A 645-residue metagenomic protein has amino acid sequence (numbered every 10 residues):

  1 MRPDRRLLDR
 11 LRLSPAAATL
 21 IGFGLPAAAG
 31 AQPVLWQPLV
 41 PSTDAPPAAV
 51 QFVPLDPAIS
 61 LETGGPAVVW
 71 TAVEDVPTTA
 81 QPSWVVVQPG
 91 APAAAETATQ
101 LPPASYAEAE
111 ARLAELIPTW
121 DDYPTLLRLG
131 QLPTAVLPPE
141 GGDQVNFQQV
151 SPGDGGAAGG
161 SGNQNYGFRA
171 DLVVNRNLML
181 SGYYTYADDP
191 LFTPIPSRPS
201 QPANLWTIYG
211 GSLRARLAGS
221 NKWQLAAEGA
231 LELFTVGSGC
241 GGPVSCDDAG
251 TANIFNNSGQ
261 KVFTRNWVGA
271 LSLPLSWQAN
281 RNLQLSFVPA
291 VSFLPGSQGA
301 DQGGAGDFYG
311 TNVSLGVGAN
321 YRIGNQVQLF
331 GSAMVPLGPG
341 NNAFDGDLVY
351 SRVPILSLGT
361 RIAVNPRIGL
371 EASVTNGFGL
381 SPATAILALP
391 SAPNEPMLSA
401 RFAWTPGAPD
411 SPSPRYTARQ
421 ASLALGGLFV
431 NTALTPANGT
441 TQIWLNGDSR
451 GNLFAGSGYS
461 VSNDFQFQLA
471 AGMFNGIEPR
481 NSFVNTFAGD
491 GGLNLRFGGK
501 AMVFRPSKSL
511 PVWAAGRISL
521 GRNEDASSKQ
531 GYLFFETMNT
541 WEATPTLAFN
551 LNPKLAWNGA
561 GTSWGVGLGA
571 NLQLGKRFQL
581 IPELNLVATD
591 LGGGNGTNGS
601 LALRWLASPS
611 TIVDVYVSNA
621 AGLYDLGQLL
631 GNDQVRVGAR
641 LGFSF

Functional and structural regions predicted by a protein language model:
M1-L11: N-terminal secretory signal peptides that target proteins for export/translocation
R12-P26: Bacterial N-terminal signal peptides
V34-P46: Short N-terminal segments immediately surrounding and downstream of signal-peptide cleavage
Q37-L39, L55-A58, T71-V73, V87: Tandem-repeat architecture and repeat-register "anchor" residues
V53-L55, P66-V69, S83-P295, G303-G304 (+5 more regions): Transmembrane beta-barrel domains of Gram-negative outer membranes and organellar outer membranes
